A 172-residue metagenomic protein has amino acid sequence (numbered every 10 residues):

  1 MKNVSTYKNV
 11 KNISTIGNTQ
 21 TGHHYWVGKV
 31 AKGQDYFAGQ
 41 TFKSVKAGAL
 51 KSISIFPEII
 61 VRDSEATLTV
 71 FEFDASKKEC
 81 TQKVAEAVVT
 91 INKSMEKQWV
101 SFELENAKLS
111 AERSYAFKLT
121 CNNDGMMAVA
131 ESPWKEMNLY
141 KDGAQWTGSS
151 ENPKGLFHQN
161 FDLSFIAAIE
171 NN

Functional and structural regions predicted by a protein language model:
M1-K77, N106-S114, K118-N172: Beta-sheet-rich sandwich/jelly-roll-like modules and their strand-loop junctions
Q40, A85-A87, V100, F161: Short beta-strand segments
T81-K93: Solvent-exposed serine/threonine-rich low-complexity stretches and specific carbohydrate-binding patches
I91-W99, M137-A144: Short, surface-exposed linear segments at secondary-structure transitions and domain or protein termini
Q98-N106: Exposed aromatic-hydrophobic patches
